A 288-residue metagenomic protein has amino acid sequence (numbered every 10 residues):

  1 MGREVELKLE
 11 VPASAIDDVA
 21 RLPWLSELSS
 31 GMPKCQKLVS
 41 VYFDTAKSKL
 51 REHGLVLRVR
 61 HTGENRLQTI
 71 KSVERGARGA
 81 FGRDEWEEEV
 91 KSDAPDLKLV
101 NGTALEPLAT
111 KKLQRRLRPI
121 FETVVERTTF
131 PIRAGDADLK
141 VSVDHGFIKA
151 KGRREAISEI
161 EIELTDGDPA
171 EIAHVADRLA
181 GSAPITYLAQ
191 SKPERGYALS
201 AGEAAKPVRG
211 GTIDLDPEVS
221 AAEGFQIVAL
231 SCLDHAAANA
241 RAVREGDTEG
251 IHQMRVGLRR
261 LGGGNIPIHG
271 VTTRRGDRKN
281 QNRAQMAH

Functional and structural regions predicted by a protein language model:
M1-H288: Function-determining surface determinants
